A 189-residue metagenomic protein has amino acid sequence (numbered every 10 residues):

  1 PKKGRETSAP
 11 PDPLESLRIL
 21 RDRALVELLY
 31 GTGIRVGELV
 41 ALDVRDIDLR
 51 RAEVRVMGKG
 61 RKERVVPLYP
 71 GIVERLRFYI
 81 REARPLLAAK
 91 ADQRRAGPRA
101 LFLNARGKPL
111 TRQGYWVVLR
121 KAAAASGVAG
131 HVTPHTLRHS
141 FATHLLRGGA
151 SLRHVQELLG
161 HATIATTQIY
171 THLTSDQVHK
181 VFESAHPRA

Functional and structural regions predicted by a protein language model:
P1-A189: Conserved catalytic core of the tyrosine transesterase superfamily
